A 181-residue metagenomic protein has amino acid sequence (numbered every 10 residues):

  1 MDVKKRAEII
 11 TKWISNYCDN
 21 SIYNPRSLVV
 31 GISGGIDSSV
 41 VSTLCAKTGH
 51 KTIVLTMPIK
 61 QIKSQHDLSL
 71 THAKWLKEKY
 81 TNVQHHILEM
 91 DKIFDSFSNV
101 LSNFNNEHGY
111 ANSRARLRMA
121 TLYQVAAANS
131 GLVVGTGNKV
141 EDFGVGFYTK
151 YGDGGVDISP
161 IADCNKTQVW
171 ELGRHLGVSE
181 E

Functional and structural regions predicted by a protein language model:
M1-F147: ATP-dependent adenylation/nucleotidyltransferase module used to activate substrates
L132-E181: Catalytic subdomain that performs nucleotidyl-dependent activation
